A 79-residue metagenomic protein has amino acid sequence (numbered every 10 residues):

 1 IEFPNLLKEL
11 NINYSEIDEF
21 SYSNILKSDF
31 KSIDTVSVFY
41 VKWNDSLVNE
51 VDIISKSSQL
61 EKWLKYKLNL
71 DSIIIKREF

Functional and structural regions predicted by a protein language model:
I1-L26: N-proximal, solvent-exposed amphipathic alpha-helical segments enriched in charged/polar residues
E2, D34-T35, N49: Generic ordered-secondary-structure signal
L6-Y14, L47-S72: Short, non-transmembrane amphipathic alpha-helical segments
I17-K42, F79: Short edge beta-strands and adjacent turn/loop segments
V38-K42, W63, I74: Ordered hydrophobic segments in well-structured contexts
D71-F79: Short, low-complexity, Pro/Ser/Thr/Gly-rich segments in the mature regions of secreted, periplasmic
